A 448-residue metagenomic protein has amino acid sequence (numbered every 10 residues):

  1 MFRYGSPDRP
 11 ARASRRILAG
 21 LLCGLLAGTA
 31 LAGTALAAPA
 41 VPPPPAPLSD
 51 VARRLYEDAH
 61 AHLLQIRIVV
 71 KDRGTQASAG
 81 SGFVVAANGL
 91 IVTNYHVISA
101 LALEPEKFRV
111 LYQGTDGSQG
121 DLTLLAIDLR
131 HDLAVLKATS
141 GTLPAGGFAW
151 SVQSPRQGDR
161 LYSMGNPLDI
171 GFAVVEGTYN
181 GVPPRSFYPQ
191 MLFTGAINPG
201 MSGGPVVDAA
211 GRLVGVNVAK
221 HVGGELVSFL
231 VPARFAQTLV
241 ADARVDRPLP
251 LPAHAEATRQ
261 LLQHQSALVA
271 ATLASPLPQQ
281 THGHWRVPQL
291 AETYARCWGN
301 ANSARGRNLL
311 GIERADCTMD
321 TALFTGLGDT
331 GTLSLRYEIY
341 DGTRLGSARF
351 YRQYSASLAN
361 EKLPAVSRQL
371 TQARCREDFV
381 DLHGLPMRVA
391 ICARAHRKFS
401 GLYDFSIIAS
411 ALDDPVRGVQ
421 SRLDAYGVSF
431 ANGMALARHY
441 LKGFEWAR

Functional and structural regions predicted by a protein language model:
A19-A30: Bacterial N-terminal signal peptides
A37-S81, D246-A301: N-terminal activation segment of mature serine protease catalytic domains
L55, L101, T123-L125, T139-I170: Active-site substrate-binding loop(s) of clan PA
A59-T75, T139-G147, I170-R247: Active-site region of chymotrypsin-like
A79, A86-R130: Catalytic-histidine neighborhood of serine endopeptidases, predominantly the chymotrypsin-like S1/PA family
Q237, R247, T293-A295, P415-R448: Surface-exposed amphipathic alpha-helical segments
A295-F350: Secretory pathway targeting signatures of secreted, lumenal, and periplasmic proteins
R352-A411: Signature of long, low-cysteine stretches enriched in small and polar/charged residues
